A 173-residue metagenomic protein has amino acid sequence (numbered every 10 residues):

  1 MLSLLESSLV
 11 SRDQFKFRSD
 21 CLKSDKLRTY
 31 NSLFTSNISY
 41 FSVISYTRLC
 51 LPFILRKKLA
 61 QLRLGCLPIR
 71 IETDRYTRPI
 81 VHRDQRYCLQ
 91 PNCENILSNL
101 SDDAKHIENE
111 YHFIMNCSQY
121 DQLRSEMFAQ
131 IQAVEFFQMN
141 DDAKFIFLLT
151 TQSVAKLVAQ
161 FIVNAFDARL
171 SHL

Functional and structural regions predicted by a protein language model:
S7, D13-L173: Family-specific functional microsites
